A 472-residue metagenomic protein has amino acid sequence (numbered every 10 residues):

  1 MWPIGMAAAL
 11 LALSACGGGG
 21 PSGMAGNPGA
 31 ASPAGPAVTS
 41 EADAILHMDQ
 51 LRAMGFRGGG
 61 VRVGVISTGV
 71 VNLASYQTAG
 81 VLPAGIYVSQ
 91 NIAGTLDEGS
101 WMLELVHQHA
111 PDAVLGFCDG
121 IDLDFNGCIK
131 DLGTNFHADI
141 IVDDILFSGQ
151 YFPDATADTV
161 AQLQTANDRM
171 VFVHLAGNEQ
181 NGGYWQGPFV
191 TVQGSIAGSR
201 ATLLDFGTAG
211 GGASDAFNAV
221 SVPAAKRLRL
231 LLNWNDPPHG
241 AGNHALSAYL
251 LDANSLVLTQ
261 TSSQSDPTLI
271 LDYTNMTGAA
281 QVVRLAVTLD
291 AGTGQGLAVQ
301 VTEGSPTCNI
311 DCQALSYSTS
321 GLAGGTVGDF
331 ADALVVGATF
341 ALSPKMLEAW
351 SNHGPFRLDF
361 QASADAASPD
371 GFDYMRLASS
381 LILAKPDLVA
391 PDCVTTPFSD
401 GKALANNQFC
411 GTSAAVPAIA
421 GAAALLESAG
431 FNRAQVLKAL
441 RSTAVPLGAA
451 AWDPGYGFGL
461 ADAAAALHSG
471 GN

Functional and structural regions predicted by a protein language model:
L11-A34, L258: Bacterial Sec-dependent N-terminal signal peptides
P28-G64, P153-T156, T208-V222, Y273-N275 (+5 more regions): N-terminal domain-start motif of subtilase-like serine proteases
T39-Q90, H174-G177, G182, L230 (+3 more regions): Acidic-leg catalytic submotif of subtilisin-like serine proteases
S40-H47, A138-D144, M170, S399-G401 (+1 more regions): C-terminal subdomain of the subtilisin-like protease fold in secreted/lumenal serine endopeptidases
D49-W101, G183-Y184, V190-G207, A216 (+3 more regions): Active-site core segment of subtilase-fold serine proteases
T68, P83-G149, Y249, Q408: Subtilisin-like peptidase catalytic core
L82, S247, N254-S262, T339-N352 (+2 more regions): Catalytic-core environment of secreted peptidases
A224-R229, N233-S255, T259-T261, Q281-V283 (+1 more regions): Hydrolase catalytic cores
